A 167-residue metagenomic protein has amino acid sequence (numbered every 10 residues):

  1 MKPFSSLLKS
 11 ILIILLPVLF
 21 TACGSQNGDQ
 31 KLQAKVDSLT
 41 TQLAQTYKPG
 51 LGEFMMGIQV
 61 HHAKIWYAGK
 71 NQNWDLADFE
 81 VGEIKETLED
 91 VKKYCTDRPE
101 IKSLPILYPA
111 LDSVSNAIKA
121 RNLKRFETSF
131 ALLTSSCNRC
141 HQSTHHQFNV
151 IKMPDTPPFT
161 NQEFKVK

Functional and structural regions predicted by a protein language model:
K2-L12: Bacterial N-terminal signal peptides that target proteins for export
L19-A22: C-terminal motif of bacterial Sec signal peptides marking the signal peptidase cleavage site
Q26-W74: Immediate post-signal-peptide N-terminus of mature secreted/exported proteins
K70, W74-A77, E100-S103, L107 (+1 more regions): Amphipathic, charged alpha-helical scaffolds that flank and support histidine-based chemistry in signaling
T87-L104: Short, solvent-exposed, charged loop/turn and helix-capping segments that join or cap alpha-helices on peripheral
L133-H145: The canonical Cys-X-X-Cys-His
I151-N161: Short cysteine/histidine-rich metal-coordination sites, predominantly Zn2+-binding motifs
